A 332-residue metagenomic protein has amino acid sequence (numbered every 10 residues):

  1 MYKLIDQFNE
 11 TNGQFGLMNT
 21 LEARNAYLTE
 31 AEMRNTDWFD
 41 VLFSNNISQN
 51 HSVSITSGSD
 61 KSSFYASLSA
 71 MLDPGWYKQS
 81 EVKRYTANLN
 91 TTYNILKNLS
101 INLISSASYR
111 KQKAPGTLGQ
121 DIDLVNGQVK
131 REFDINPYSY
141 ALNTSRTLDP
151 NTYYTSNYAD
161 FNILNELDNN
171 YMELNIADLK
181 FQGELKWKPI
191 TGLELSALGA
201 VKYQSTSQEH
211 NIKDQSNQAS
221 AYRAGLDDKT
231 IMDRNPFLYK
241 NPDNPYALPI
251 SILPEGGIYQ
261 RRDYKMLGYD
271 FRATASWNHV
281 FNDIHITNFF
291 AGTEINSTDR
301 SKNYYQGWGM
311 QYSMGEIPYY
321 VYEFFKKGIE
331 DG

Functional and structural regions predicted by a protein language model:
M1-N35, G75-S80, T86, N90-D178 (+2 more regions): Surface-exposed loop/interface segments of Gram-negative outer-membrane beta-barrel transport/assembly proteins
V41-N46, I55-S59: Outer-membrane beta-barrel initiation region
H51, L179: Phosphate-interacting basic helix/loop segments used at nucleotide- and nucleic-acid interfaces
S57-S59, A70, Y93, S105 (+2 more regions): Residue-level signature of outer-membrane beta-barrel architecture
L68-P74: Transmembrane beta-strand segments that form the barrel wall of outer-membrane beta-barrel proteins
